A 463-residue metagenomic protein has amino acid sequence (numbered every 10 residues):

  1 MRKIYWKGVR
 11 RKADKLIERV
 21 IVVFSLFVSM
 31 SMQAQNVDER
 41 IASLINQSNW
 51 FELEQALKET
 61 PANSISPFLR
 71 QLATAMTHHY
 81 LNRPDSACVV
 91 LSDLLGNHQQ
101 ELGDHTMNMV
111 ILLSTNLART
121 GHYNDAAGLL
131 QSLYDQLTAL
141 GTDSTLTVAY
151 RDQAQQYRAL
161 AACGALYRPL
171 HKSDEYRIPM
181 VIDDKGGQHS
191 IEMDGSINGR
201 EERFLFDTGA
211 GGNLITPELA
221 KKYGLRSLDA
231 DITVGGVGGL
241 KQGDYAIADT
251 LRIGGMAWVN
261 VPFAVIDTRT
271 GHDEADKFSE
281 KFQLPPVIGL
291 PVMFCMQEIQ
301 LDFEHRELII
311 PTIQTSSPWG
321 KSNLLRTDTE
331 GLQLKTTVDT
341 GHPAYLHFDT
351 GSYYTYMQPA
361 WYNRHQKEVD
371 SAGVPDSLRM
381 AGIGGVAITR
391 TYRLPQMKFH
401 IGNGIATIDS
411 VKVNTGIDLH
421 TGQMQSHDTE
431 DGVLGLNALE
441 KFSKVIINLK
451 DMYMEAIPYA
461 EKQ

Functional and structural regions predicted by a protein language model:
M1-R40: Bacterial Sec-dependent N-terminal signal peptides
Q35-Q463: Pepsin/retropepsin-fold aspartyl endopeptidases
